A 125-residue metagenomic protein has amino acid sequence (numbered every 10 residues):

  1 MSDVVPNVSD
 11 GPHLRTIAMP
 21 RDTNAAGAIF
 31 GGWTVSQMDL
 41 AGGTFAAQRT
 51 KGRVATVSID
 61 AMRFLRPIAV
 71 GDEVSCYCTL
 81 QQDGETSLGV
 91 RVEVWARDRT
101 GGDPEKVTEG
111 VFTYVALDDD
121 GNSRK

Functional and structural regions predicted by a protein language model:
S2-L14, A69-V70, Q81-K125: HotDog/MaoC-like acyl-thioester-processing domains
S2-S58, V115-K125: Hot-dog-fold acyl-thioester-processing enzymes
R15, R53, R63-R66, R91: Basic side chains
